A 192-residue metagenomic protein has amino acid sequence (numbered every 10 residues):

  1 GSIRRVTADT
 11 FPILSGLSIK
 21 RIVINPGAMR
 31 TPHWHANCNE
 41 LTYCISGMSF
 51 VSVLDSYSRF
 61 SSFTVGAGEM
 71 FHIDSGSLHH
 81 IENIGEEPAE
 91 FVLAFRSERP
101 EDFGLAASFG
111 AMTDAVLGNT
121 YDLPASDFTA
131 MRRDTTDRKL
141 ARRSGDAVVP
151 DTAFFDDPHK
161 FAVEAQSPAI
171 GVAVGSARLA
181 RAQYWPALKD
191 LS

Functional and structural regions predicted by a protein language model:
G1-I19, N25, D55, F60 (+1 more regions): Intrinsic disorder/low-complexity detector
R21-V23, T42-I45, I81-E82: Beta-strand cores of secreted/periplasmic/IMS beta-sandwich domains, seen most often in copper-related folds
I24, L41, D55-G76, S192: Short acidic-glycine-tyrosine-enriched beta hairpin
G27, A36-C38, D74-L78, T113 (+1 more regions): Short coil/turn motifs at helix boundaries and re-entrant loops, enriched in small/polar and proline residues
A28, H35-Y57, S192: Glycine- and acidic-residue-biased ligand/ion/polar-headgroup-sensing regions
R30-P32, V51-V53, S61-F63, I73 (+1 more regions): Short beta-strand His + acidic residue motifs that chelate non-heme Fe in jelly-roll/DSBH and cupin folds
N39, G66-A67, H72-D102: Ligand-binding loop in jelly-roll beta-barrel domains
